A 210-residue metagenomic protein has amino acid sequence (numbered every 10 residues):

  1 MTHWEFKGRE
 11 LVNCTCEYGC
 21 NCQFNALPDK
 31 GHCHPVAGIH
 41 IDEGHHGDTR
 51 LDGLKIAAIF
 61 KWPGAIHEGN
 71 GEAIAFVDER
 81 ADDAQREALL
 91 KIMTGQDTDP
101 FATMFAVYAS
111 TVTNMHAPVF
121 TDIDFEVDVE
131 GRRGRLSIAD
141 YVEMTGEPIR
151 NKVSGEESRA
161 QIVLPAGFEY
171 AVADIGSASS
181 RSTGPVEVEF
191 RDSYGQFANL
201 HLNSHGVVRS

Functional and structural regions predicted by a protein language model:
T2-H46: N-terminal ordered "arm"
G19-N21, D42-G44, K61, R80 (+3 more regions): Generic structural motif
Q23-H32, G64-G69, V119-S137, A178-S182: Short, surface-exposed loop and linker segments with low hydrophobicity and enrichment for Pro/Ser/Thr
A26, G47-T49, Q85, G146-P148 (+1 more regions): Short acidic, gly/pro-rich beta-turn/loop elements at beta-sheet edges and active-site/ligand-binding grooves
G31-A102: Aromatic- and glycine-enriched beta-alpha-beta binding-site module
D48-K55, A75, A109-M115, V163 (+1 more regions): Low-complexity, flexible helical/coil segments
G71, A75-E156, A160: Charged linear interaction tracts used for macromolecular binding and regulation
M144, I149-S210: Extended, charged low-complexity segments that frequently continue into or abut oligomerization scaffolds
